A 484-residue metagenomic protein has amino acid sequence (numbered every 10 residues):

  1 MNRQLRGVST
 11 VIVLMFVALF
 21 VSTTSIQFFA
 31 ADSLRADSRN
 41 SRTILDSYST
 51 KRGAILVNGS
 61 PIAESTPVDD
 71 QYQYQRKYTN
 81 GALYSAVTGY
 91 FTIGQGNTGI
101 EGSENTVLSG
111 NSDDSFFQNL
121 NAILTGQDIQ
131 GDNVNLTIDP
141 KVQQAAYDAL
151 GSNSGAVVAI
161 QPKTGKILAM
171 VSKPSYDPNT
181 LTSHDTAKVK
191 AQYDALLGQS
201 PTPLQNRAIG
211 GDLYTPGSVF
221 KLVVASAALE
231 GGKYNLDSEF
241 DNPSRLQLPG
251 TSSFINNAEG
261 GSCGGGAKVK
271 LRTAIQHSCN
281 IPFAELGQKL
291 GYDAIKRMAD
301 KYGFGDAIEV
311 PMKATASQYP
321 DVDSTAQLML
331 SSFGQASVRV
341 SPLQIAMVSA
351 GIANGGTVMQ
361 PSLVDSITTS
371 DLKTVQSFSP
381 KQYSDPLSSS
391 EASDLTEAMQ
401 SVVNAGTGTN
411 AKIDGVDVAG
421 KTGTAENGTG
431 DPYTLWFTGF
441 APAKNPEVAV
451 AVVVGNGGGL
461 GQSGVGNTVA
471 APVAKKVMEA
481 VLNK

Functional and structural regions predicted by a protein language model:
M1-A156, V171-I209, L213: Extracytoplasmic/periplasmic proteins that interact with beta-lactams or build/remodel peptidoglycan
R52-A54, V158, R245, S366: Residue-level detector of beta-strand face positions
Q144, G459-L460: Short beta-strands and strand-coil junctions in structured, solvent-facing domains, enriched
L168-S218, V223-N456, G466: Beta-lactam-recognizing serine transpeptidase/beta-lactamase-like catalytic domain environment
T374-K381, A471-K484: Short, gly/Ser/Thr-rich active-site loops of penicillin-recognizing serine hydrolases
G461-V469: Glycine- and acidic-residue-enriched helix-capping/strand-helix junction motifs
